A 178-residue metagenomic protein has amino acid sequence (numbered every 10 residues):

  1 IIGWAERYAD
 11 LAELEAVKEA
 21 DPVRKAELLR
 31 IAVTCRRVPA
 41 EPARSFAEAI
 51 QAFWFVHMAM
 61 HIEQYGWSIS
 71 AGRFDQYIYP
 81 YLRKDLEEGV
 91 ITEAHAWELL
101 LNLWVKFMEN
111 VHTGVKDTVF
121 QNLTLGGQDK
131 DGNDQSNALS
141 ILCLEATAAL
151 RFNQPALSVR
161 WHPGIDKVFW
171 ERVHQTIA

Functional and structural regions predicted by a protein language model:
I1, V23, E27-R30, T34-A178: Conserved catalytic cores of very large enzyme subunits
I1-V17, L28: Mature extracytoplasmic enzyme cores
K18-P22: Charged, low-complexity interaction regions
